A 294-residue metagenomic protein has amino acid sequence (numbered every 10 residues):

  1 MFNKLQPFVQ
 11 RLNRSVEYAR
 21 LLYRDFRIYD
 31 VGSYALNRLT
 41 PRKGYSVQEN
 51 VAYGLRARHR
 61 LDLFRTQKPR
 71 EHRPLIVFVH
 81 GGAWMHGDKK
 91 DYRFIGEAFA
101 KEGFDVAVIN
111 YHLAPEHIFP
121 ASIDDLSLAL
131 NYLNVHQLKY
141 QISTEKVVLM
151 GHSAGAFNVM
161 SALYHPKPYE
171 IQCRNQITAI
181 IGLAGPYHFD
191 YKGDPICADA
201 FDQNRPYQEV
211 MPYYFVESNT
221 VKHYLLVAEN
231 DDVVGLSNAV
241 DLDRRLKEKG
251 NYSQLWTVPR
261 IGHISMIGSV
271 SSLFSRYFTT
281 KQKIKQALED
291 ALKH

Functional and structural regions predicted by a protein language model:
Y23-R70: N-terminal cap/lid segment of alpha/beta-hydrolase-fold proteins
K90-V108: Short amphipathic alpha-helix adjacent to the substrate-entry channel of hydrolases
H117-L138: Alpha/beta-hydrolase active-site loop
N131-P195: Primarily recognizes the serine-hydrolase "nucleophile elbow" in alpha/beta-hydrolase and SGNH/GDSL folds
G185-F215, V221: Mobile cap/lid helix-loop segments that gate and shape the active-site cleft of serine hydrolases
N219, L225-V227, D231: Short beta-strand/loop motif that positions the catalytic acidic residue of the alpha/beta-hydrolase fold
D232-N238: Conserved alpha/beta-hydrolase "acid-adjacent" motif
V240, K249-H294: C-terminal catalytic histidine-bearing segment of alpha/beta-hydrolase fold enzymes
